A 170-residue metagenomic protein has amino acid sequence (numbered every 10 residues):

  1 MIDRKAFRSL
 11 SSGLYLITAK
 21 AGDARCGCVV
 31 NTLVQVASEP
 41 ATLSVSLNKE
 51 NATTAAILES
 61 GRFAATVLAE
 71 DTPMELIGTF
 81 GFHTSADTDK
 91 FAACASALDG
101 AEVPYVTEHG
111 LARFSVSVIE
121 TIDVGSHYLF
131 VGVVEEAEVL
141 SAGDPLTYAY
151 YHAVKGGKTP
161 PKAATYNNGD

Functional and structural regions predicted by a protein language model:
M1-D170: Basic, polyanion-binding surface patches
